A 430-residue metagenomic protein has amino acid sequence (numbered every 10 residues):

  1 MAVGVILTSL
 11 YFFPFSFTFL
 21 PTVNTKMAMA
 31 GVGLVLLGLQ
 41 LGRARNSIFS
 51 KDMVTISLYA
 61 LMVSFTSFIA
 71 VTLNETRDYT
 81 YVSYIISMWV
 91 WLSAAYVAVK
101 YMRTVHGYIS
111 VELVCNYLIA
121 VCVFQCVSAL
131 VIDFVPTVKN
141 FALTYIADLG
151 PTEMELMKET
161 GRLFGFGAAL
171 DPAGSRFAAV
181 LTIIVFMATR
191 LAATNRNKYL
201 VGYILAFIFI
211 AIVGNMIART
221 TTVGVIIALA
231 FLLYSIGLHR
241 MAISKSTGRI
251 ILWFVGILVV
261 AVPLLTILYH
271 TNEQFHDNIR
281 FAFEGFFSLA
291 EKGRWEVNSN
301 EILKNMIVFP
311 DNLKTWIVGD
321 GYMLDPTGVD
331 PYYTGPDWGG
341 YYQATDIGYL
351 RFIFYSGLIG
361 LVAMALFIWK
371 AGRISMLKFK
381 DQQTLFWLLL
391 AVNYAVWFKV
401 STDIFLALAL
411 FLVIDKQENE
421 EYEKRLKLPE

Functional and structural regions predicted by a protein language model:
M1-A2, G42, I243-I251, I257-V262 (+2 more regions): A juxtamembrane structural motif centered on a specific transmembrane helix
A2-F17, G31-A95, A391-N393: N-terminal hydrophobic segments of proteins, predominantly signal-anchor/transmembrane helices of inner/organellar
V35-R43, L73-A129, V135, M364-F367: Transmembrane alpha-helical segments and their membrane-water interfaces
C115-L143, G167-I217, T222-S235: Alpha-helical transmembrane segments of multi-pass inner-membrane proteins
I183-M187, I226-L232, T384-E430: Transmembrane alpha-helices of multi-pass inner-membrane enzymes
A230, F352-N393: Hydrophobic transmembrane alpha-helices and their immediate junctions
K245-I250, V262-K304, T315: Flexible juxtamembrane loops connecting transmembrane helices in multi-pass membrane enzymes that build or modify
F286-S356: Long extracytoplasmic/lumenal interhelical loops at the membrane interface of multi-pass membrane proteins
